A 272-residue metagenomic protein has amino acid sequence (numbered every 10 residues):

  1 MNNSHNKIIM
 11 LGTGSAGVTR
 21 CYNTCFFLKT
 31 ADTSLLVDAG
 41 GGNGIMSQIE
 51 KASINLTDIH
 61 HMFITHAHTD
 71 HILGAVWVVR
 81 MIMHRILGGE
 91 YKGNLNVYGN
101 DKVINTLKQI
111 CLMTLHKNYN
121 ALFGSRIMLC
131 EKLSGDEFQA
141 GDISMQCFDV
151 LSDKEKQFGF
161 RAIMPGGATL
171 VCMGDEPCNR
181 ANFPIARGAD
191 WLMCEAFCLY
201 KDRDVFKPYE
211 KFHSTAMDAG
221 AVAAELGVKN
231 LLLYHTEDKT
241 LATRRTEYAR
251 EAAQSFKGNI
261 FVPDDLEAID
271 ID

Functional and structural regions predicted by a protein language model:
N2-A52, K156-D175, W191: Conserved beta-strand hairpin/beta-sheet module of binuclear metal-dependent hydrolase folds, prominently
I8, D38, I49, H66 (+8 more regions): Divalent metal-coordination and catalytic microenvironments
V18-R20, L129-K201: Active-site-proximal loop/helix segment associated with metal-binding centers of metalloenzymes
L36-G40, I59-A67, N100, L170-E176 (+3 more regions): Active-site neighborhood of phospho(di)ester-bond hydrolases with catalytic His/Asp-centered motifs
N43-N96: Active-site metal-binding motif and surrounding structural segment of the metallo-beta-lactamase
T69, V97, V103-I104, T236-L241: Short histidine/acidic/glycine/proline-rich micro-motifs that form metal- and phosphate-coordinating active-site loops
Y91-K156, F261, D265: Metallo-beta-lactamase
P177-E267: Cap/insert and terminal regions of metallo-dependent hydrolase folds
